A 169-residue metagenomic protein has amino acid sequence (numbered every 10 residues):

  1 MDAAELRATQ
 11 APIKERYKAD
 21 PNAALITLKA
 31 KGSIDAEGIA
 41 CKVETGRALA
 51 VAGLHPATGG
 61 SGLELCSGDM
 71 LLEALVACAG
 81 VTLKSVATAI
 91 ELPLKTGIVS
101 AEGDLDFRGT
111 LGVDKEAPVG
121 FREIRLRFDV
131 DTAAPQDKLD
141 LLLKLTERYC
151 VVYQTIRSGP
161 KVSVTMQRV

Functional and structural regions predicted by a protein language model:
M1-E73, S85-V169: Extended beta-strand/beta-hairpin segments
